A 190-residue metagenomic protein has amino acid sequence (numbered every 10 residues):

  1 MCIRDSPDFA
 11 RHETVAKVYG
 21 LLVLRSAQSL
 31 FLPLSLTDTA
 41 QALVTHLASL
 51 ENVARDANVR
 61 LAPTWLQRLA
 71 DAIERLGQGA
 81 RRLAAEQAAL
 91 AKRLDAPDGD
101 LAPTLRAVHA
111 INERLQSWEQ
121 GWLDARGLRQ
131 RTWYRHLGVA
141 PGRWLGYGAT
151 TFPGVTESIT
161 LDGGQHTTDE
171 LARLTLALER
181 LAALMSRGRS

Functional and structural regions predicted by a protein language model:
R4-S190: Secretory-pathway/membrane protein signature
